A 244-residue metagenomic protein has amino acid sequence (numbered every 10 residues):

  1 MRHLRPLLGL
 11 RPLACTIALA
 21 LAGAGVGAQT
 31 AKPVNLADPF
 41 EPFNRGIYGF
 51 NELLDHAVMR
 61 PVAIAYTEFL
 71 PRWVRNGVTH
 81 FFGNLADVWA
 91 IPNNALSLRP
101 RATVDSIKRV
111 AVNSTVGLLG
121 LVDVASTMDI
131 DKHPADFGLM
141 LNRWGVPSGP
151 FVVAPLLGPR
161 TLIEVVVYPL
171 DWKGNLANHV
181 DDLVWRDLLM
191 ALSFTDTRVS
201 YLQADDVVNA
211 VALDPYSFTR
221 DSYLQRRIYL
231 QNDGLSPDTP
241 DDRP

Functional and structural regions predicted by a protein language model:
M1-A14: Bacterial N-terminal signal peptides that target proteins for export
R11-G23: Bacterial N-terminal signal peptides
G23-Q29: Signal peptide processing junction and immediate N-terminal pro/mature segment of secreted/exported proteins
Q29-N35, L139, W144-P244: A structured, mid-to-C-terminal "fold-capping" secondary-structure block
L36-H56, R60: Mature N-terminal segment immediately following signal peptide/propeptide cleavage in secreted/periplasmic
A57-W73, L176: Membrane interface segments of multi-pass transport proteins and intramembrane proteases
R75, T79-F81: Beta-rich strand-turn-strand
N84-L162: Mid-length scaffold segments of soluble, non-membrane domains
